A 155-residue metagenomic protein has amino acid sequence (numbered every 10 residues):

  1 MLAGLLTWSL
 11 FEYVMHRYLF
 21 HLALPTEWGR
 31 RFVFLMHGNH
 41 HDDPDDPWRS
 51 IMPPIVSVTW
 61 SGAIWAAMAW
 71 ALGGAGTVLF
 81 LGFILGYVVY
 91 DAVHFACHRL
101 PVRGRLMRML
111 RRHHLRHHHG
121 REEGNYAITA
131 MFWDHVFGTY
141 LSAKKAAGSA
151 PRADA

Functional and structural regions predicted by a protein language model:
M1-S9: Loop-to-helix transition at the N-terminal end of transmembrane alpha-helices
E12, R17-A155: Membrane-embedded catalytic scaffold of the fatty acid hydroxylase/desaturase
